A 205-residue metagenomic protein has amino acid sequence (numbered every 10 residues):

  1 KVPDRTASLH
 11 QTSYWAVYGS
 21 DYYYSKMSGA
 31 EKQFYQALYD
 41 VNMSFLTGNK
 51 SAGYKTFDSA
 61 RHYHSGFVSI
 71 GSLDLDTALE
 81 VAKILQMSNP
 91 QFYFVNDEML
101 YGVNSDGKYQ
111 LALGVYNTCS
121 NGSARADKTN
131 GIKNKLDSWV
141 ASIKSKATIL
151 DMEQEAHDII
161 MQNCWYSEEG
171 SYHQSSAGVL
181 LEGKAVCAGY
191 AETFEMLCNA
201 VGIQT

Functional and structural regions predicted by a protein language model:
K1-A147: N-terminal accessory/pre-domain segments preceding catalytic cores
S28, P90, A147-I149, A156-H157 (+2 more regions): Aromatic-enriched hydrophobic runs in primary sequence
A124-V179: Secondary-structure boundary elements
M161-T205: Active-site neighborhood of thiol-dependent amide/isopeptide-bond enzymes
